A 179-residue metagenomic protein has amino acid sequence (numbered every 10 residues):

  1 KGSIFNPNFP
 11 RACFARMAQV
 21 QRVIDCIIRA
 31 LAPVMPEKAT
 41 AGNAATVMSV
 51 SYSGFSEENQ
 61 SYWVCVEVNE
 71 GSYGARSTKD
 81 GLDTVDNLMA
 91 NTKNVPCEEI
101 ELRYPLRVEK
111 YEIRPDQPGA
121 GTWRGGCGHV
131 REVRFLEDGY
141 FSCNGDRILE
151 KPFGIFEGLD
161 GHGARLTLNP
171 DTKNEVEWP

Functional and structural regions predicted by a protein language model:
K1-P179: Glycine/proline-enriched, intrinsically flexible loops and inter-domain linkers
